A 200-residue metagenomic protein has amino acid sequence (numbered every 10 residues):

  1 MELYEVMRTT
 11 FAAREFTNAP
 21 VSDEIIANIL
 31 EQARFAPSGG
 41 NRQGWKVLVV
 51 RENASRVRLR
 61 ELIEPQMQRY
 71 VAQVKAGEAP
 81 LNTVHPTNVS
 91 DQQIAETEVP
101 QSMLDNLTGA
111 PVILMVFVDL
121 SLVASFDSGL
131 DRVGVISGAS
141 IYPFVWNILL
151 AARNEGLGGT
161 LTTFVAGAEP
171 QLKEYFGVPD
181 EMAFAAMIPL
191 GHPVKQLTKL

Functional and structural regions predicted by a protein language model:
M1-E24, N28: Short acidic N-proximal helix/loop "leader" segments that mark the beginning of a domain or an inter-domain linker
E5-A13, A183-L200: C-terminal helix-cap and adjacent tail motif
E15-F16, K46, G158-T162: Short catalytic-loop micro-motif centered on adjacent basic/acidic residues
E31-F35, T97-Q101, L172-E174: Glycine-rich, charged/polar anion/phosphate-binding loops that engage phosphate groups from diverse ligands
A33, L114-V116, L120, F126-E174: Small-aliphatic-rich amphipathic alpha-helix that forms the alpha element of a beta-alpha
F35-N41: Glycine-rich phosphate/pyrophosphate-binding beta-alpha loops
G44-W45, A110-I113, A185: Short, surface-exposed beta-edge/turn micro-motifs
V49-I141: Glycine/small-residue-rich phosphate/adenosyl-binding loop
